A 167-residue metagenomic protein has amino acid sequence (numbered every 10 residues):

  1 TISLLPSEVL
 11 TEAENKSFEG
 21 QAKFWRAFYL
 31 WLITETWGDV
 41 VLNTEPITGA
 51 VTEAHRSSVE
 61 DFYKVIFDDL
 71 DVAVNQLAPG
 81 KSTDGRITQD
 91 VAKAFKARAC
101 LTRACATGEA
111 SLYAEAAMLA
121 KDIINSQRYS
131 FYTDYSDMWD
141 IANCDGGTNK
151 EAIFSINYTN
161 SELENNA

Functional and structural regions predicted by a protein language model:
T1-W37, E53, S57-F62, L70-D84: Conserved, well-structured interaction surfaces
P6, T11, T48-T52, A78 (+3 more regions): Serine/threonine-rich low-complexity intrinsically disordered regions
T11, P46, S58, T88-V91 (+1 more regions): General structural signal for secondary-structure boundaries
R26, W31-I33, T44-P46, K96 (+2 more regions): Glycine-rich, histidine-containing beta strand-loop boundary motifs that form or position
L32-T36, V41, K81, T102-E109: Short coil/turn linking the two alpha-helices of tandem helical-hairpin repeats
D39-E60, A106-A114: Short coil/linker segments at helix-helix boundaries
D39-P46, V74-G85, S130-D137: Glycine- and aromatic-rich loop/turn segments at beta-sheet edges
Y63, F67-V72, R86-A167: An aromatic- and glycine-enriched ligand-binding surface/loop that stacks and positions planar moieties
